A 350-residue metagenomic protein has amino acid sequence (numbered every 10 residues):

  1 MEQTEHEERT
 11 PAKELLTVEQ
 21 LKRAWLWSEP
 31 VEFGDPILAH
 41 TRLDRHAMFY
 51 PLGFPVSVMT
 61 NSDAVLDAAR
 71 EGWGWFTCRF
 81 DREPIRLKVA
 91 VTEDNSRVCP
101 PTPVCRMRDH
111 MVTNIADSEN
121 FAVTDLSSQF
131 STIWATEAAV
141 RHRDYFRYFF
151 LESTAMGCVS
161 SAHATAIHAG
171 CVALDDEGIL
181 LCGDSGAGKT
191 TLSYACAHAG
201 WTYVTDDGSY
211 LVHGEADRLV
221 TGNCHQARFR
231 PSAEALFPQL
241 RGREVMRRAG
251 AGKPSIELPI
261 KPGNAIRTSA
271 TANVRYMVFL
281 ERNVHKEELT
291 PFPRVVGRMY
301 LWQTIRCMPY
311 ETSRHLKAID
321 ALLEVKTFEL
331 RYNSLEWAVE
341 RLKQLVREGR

Functional and structural regions predicted by a protein language model:
E2-S185, H198-V204, S209-R350: A noncatalytic interaction/capping subdomain that flanks phosphate/NTP-handling catalytic cores
K189: Conserved lysine of the Walker
L192-S193: Post-Walker A alpha-helix
